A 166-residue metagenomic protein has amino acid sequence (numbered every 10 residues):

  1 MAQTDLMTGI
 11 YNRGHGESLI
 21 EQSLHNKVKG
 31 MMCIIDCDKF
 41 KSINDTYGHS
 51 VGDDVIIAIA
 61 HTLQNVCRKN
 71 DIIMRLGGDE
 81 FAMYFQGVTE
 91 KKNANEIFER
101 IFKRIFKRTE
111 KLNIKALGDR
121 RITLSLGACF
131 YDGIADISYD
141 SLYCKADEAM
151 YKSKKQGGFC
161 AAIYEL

Functional and structural regions predicted by a protein language model:
Q3, N12-M31, D38-R68, M74-G78 (+4 more regions): Conserved long alpha-helical elements within nucleotide-processing catalytic cores of c-di-GMP signaling and class III
M32, F81, L124-A128: A structural signal for short, well-ordered beta-strand segments
M32-I34, I163: Core hydrophobic beta-sheet residues of small sensory/regulatory alpha/beta domains, primarily PAS-family
C37, G87, L126: Residues immediately flanking
D45, K91, F98, N113-I114 (+2 more regions): Catalytic-core segments of nucleotide cyclases and related cyclic-nucleotide turnover enzymes
R75, I105-S125, K154: Catalytic core regions of nucleotide second-messenger enzymes
